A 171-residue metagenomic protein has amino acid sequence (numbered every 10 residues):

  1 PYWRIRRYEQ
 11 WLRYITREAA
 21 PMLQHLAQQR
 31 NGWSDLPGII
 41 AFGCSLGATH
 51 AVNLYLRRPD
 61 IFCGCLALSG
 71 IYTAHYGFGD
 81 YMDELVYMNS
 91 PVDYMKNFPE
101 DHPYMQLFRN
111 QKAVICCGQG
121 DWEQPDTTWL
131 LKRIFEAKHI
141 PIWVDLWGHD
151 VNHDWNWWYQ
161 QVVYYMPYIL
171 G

Functional and structural regions predicted by a protein language model:
P1-G171: Non-catalytic cap/lid and distal C-terminal segments of serine-dependent acyl enzymes
